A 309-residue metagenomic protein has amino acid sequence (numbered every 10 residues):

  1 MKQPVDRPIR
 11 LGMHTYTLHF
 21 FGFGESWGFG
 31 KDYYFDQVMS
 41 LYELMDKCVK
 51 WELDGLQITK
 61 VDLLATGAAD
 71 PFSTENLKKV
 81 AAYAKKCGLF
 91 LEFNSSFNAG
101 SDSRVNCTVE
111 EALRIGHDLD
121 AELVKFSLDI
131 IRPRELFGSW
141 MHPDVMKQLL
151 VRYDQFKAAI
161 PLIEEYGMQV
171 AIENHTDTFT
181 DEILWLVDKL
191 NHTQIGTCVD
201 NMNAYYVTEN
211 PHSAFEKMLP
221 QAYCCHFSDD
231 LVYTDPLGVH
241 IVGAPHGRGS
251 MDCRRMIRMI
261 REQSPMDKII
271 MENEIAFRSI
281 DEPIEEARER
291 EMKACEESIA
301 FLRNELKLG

Functional and structural regions predicted by a protein language model:
M1-L123, D154, H192, R288-G309: N-terminal pre-domain/capping segments
G12-Y16, A121-L128, L219-Y233, I269-N273: Non-cysteine beta-strand/loop elements that form the S-adenosyl-L-methionine
M13, C48, A84, G116 (+7 more regions): Conserved, mostly hydrophobic/aromatic
M13, I58, F93, F126 (+4 more regions): Conserved beta-strand positions
T17-H19, K60-D62, F97-A99, L128-R132 (+5 more regions): Active-site-proximal loop/turn and secondary-structure-junction residues that shape catalytic pockets, frequently
H19, K157-S250, R254: Acidic/histidine-rich catalytic cores of soluble enzymes
F72-K78, V105-E111, H142-Y153, E209-K217 (+1 more regions): Charged helix-capping and loop-helix junction motifs
L119-V145, Y166-T180: Active-site groove signature of glycoside hydrolases
